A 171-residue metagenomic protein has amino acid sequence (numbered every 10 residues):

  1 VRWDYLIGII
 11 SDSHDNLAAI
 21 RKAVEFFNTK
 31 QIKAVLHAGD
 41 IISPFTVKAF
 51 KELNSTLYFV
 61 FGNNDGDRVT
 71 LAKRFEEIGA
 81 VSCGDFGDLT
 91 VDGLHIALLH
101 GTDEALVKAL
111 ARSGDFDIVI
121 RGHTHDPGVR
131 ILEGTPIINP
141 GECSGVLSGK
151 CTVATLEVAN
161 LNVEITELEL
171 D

Functional and structural regions predicted by a protein language model:
R2-T90: Core catalytic region of metal-dependent phosphoesterases/phosphodiesterases, especially metallo-beta-lactamase-like
D4, C83-D92, K108, G114-D115 (+1 more regions): Binuclear metal-dependent phosphoesterase catalytic core
I10, H37, L99, N139-P140: Thr-Gly-centered strand-to-loop micro-motif
H14-A19, I42-F45, D65-T70, D103-K108 (+2 more regions): Active-site environment of divalent metal-dependent phosphoester hydrolases
A34, I96, D117-I118: Short, Asp-centered acidic motifs that coordinate Mg2+ and/or phosphate in catalytic or ligand-binding sites
F50, L89, L98-H100, G141: Generic structural signal for conserved hydrophobic packing positions in ordered secondary structure
F59, H95-L99, I137-N139: Short hydrophobic-aromatic micro-motifs
